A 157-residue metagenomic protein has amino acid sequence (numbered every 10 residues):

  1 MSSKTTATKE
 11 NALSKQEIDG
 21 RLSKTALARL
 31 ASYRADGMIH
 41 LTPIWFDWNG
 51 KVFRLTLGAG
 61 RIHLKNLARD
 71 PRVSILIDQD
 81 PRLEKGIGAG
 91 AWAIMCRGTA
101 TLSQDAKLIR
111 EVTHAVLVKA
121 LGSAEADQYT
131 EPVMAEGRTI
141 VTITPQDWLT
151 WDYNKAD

Functional and structural regions predicted by a protein language model:
S2-L13, I87-D157: Charged, gly/pro-rich active-site loop segments
S3-R29: Short, basic/aromatic recognition patches
I18, H63, I109-T113: Amphipathic alpha-helical interface surfaces
L22, N66-L67, V116, I143: A generic structural signal for nonpolar/aromatic side chains embedded in well-ordered alpha-helices
K24-T25, R69-D70, E136: Structured helix-beta-strand junction loops
T25-A59, K65, I75-I77: Short beta-strand segments
N49, G58, D78, T101-S103 (+1 more regions): Solvent-exposed residues in well-ordered beta-strands and their adjoining turns, especially edge/terminal strands
T56-W92: Helix-adjacent hinge/juxtasegments
